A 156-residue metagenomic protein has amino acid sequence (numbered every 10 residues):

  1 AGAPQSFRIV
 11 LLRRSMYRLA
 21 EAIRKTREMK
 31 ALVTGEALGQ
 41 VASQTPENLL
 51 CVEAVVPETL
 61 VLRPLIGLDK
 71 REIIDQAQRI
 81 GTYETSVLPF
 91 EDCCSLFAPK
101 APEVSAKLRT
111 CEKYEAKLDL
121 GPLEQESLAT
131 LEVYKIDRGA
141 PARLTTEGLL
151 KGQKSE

Functional and structural regions predicted by a protein language model:
A1-G2, F90-D92: A conserved beta-strand->alpha-helix junction
G2-Q5, D119: A short, mixed-charge helix-start or loop-turn motif at secondary-structure junctions
Q5-I80, L123-L131, G139-P141: Active-site adenylate/phosphate-handling loop in enzymes that bind or generate adenylated species
A37-L38, E91-P99: A glycine-rich phosphate-binding loop feature that marks nucleotide/adenosyl-phosphate handling sites
V41-S43, K70-I74, S86, S95 (+1 more regions): Short active-site-adjacent structural elements
P46-L50, L60, A98-C111: Short glycine/threonine-rich loop-to-helix capping motif typified by GTGT followed within a few residues by an Asp-Pro
V55, E103-K117, E132-E156: RNA-binding accessory domains that recognize and position tRNA/RNA substrates
G81-F90: A short alpha-helix-loop-beta-strand transition element characteristic of N-terminal alpha/beta dinucleotide-binding
